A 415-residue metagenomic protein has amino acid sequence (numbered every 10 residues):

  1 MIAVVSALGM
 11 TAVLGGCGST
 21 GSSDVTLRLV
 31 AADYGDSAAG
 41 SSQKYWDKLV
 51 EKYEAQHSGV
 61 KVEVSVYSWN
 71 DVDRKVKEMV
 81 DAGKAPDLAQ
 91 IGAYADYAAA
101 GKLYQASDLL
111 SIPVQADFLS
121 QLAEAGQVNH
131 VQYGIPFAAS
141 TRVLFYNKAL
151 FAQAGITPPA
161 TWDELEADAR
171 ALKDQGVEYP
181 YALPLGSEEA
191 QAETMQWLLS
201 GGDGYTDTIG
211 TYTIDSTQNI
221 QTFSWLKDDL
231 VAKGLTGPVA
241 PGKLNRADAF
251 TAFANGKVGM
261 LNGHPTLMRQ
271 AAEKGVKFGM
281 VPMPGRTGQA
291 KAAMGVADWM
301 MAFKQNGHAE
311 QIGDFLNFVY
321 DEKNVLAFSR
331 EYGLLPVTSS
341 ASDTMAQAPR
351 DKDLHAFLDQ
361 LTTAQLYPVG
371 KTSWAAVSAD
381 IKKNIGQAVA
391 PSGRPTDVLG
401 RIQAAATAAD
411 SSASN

Functional and structural regions predicted by a protein language model:
M1-A95, T287, Q311, A327 (+2 more regions): Conserved N-terminal structural module of periplasmic/extracytoplasmic solute-binding proteins
G40, S107-F118, P180-E188, G202-T222 (+4 more regions): Short, solvent-exposed loop/beta-turn-alpha elements that line the ligand-binding surface or hinge of extracytoplasmic
K52, Q56-F118, A154-A160, F250-A252 (+4 more regions): Extracytoplasmic "Venus flytrap"/periplasmic binding protein-like
E54, S224-Q311: Extracytoplasmic/periplasmic substrate-binding proteins
D87, V114-L150, Y179-P180, A290-K291 (+1 more regions): A structural signal for short loop-to-beta-strand junctions that line the ligand-binding cleft of periplasmic/secreted
G92-T141, E193-M195, P349: Hinge/lid segment of periplasmic solute-binding proteins
A169, Q175, T211-A240: Glycine-centered hinge/linker elements that transmit conformational signals in sensory and ligand-binding systems
H355-A406: C-terminal capping/gating helix-and-loop segments adjacent to ligand/active sites or protein-protein/ligand interfaces
